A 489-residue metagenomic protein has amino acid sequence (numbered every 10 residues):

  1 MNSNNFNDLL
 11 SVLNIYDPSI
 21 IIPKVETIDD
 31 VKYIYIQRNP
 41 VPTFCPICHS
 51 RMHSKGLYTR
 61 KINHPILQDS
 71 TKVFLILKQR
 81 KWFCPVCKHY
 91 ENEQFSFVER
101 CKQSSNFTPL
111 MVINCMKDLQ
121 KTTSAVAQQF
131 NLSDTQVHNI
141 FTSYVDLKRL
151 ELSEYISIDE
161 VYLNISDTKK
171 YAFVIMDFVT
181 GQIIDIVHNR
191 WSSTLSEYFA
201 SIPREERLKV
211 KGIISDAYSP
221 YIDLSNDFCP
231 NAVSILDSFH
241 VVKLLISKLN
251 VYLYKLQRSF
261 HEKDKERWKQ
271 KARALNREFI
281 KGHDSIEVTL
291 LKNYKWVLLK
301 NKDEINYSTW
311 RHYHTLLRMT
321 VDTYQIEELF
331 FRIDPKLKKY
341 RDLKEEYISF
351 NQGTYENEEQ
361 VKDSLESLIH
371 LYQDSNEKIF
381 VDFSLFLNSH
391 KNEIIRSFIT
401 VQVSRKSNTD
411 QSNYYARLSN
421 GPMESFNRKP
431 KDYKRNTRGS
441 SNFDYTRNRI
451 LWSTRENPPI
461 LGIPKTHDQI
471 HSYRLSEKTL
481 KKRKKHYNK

Functional and structural regions predicted by a protein language model:
M1-H89, F95: Short, conserved DNA-binding cores of transcription-related domains
Y35, I47, V126, S157 (+2 more regions): A structural signal for short, well-ordered beta-strand segments and their strand-loop junctions that often border
R38, P42, I47, H53 (+5 more regions): Acidic/histidine-rich catalytic cores and adjacent linkers of DNA breakage/strand-transfer/modification proteins
M52, N63-D167, R207-L208, Y415: Short, positively charged, Gly/Tyr-enriched micro-motifs that form contact patches at catalytic or ligand/partner
S133, Y144-V145, A217, Y252 (+1 more regions): The DNA-recognition helices of helix-turn-helix-type DNA-binding domains
H138-G212, A217-L224: RNase H-like nuclease fold core
A172-F173, I246-R258: Short, surface-exposed amphipathic charged segments that create phosphate/polyanion-binding patches used for binding
N231-S247: Inter-helix linker motif
